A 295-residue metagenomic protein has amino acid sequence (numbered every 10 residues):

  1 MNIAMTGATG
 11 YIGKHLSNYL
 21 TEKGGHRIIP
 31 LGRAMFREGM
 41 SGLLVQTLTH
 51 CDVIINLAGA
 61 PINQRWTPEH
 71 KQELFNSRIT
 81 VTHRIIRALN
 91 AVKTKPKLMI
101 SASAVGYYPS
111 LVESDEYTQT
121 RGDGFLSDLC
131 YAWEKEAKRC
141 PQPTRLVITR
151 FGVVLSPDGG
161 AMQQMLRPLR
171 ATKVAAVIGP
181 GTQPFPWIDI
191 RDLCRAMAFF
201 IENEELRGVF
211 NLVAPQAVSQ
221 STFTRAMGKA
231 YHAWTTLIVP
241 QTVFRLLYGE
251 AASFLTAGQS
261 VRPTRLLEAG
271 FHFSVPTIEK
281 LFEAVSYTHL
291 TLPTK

Functional and structural regions predicted by a protein language model:
A4-Y19: N-terminal Rossmann NAD(P)H-binding glycine-rich loop of SDR-like oxidoreductase domains
M35-R84: NAD(P)H-binding glycine-rich loop region in Rossmannoid oxidoreductase-like domains and their noncatalytic homologs
N76, L111-I148: Catalytic helix-loop patch of NAD(P)-dependent Rossmann-fold dehydrogenases
H83-G124: Conserved Rossmann-fold NAD(P)-dependent oxidoreductase catalytic core, especially the SDR/UDP-sugar
G124, Y131, P141, R145-I148 (+1 more regions): NAD(P)-dependent short-chain dehydrogenase/reductase
L166-A175, Q183-A217: Alpha-helical substrate-binding/gating segment
N203-E250, E283-S286: Mid/C-terminal beta-alpha module of Rossmann-like enzyme folds, strongest in SDR-family dehydrogenases/epimerases
T288-T294: Conserved small/polar residues in nucleotide/adenosyl-binding loops
